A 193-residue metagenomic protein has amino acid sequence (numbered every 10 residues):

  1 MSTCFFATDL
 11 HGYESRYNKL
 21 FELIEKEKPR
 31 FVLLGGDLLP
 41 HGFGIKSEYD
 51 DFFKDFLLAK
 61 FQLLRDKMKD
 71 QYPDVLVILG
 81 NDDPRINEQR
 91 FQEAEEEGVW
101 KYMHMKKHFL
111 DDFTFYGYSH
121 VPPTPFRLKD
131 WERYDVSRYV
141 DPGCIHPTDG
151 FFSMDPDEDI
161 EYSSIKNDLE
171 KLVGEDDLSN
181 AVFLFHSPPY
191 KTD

Functional and structural regions predicted by a protein language model:
M1-F5: Extreme N-terminal starter segment of soluble prokaryotic enzymes
T8, G36, S119: Active-site beta-alpha turn of Rossmann-fold NAD(P)-dependent dehydrogenases/reductases
T8, L39-F56, P125-D135, Y139 (+1 more regions): Acidic/histidine-rich helix-loop elements that form or flank divalent-metal/phosphate-binding sites at the catalytic
H11, D82, H186: Histidine-centered active-site/metal-ligand motif
G12, R16, F53-K60, S153 (+1 more regions): Soluble or luminal CAZymes and related metallo-dependent hydrolases
E14-L110: Core catalytic region of metal-dependent phosphoesterases/phosphodiesterases, especially metallo-beta-lactamase-like
F113-D193: Active-site-proximal loop/helix segment associated with metal-binding centers of metalloenzymes
